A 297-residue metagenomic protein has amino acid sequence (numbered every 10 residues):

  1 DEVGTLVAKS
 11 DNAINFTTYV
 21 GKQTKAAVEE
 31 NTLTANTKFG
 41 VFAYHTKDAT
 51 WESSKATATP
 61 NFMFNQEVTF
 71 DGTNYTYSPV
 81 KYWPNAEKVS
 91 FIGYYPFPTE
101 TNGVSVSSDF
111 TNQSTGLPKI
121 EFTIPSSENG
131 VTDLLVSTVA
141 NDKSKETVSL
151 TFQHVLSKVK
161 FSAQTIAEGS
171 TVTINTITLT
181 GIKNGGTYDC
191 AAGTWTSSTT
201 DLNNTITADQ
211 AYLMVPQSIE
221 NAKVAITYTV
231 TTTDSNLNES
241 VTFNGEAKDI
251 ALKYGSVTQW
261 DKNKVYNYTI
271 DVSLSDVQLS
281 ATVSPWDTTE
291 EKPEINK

Functional and structural regions predicted by a protein language model:
D1-K297: Sec-type signal peptide cleavage vicinity
